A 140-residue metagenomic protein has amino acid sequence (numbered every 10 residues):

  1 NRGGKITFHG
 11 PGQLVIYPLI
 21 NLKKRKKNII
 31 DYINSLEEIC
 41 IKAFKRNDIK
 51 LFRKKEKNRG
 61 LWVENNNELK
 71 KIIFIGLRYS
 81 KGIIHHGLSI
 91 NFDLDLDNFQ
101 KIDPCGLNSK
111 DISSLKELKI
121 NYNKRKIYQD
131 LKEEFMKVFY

Functional and structural regions predicted by a protein language model:
N1-G3, F8-P11, P18-Y140: Catalytic beta-strand/loop module used to bind and position nucleotide/cofactor moieties in cofactor-attachment
